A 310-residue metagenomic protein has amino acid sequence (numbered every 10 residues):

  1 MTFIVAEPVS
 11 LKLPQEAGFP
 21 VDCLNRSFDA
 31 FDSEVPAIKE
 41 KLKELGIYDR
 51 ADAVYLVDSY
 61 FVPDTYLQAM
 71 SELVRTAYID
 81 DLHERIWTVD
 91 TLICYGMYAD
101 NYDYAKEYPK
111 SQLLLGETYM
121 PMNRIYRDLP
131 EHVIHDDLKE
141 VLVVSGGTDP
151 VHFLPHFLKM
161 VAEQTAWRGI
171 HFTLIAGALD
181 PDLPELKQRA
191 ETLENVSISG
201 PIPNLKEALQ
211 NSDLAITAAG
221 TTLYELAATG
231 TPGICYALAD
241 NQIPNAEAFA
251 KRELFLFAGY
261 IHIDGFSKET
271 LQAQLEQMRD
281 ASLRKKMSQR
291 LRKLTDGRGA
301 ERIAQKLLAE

Functional and structural regions predicted by a protein language model:
A6-Y108, L113: Active-site and donor-binding regions of nucleotide-sugar-utilizing enzymes
V89-H152, L179, L183: A nucleotide-sugar donor-handling region in carbohydrate enzymes
D136-N211, S267: Donor-nucleotide binding loops and adjacent catalytic segments primarily of GT-B fold Leloir glycosyltransferases
K206, L223-T229, E247: Short alpha-helical segment that forms part of, or immediately flanks, the ligand-binding pocket in carbohydrate-active
Q210-T221: Acidic donor-binding loop of glycosyltransferase active sites
I263-L283: C-terminal "capping" alpha-helix adjacent to the active site of nucleotide-linked donor transferases in cell-envelope
L283-G297: A short, well-ordered alpha-helix in the C-terminal region of glycosyltransferases
D296-E310: C-terminal alpha-helical cap of glycosyltransferases
